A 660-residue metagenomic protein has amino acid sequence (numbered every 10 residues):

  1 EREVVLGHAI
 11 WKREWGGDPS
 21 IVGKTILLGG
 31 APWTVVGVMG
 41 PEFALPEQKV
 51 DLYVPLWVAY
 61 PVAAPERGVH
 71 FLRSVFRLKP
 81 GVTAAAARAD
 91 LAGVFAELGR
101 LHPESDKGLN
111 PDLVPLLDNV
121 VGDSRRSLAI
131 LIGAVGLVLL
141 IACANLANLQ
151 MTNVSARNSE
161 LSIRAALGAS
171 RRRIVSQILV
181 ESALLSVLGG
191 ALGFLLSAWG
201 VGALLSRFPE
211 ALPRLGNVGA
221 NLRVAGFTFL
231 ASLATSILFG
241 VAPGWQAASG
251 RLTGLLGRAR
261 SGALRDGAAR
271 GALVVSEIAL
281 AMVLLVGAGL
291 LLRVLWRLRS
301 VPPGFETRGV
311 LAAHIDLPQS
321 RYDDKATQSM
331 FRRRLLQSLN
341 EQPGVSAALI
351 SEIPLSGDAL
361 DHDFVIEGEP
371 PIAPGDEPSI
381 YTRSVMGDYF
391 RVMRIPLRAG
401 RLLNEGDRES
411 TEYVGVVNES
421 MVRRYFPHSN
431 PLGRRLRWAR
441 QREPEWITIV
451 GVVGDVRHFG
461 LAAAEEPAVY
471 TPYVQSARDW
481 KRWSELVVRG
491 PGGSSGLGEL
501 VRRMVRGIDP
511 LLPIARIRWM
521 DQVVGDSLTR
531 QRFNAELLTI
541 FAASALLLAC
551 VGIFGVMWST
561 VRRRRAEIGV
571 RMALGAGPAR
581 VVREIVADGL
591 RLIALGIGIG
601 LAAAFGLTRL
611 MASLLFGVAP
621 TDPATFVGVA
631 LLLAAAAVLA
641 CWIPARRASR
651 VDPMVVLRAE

Functional and structural regions predicted by a protein language model:
R2-A129, G202, L291, D316 (+2 more regions): Mid-to-C-terminal secondary-structure elements that act as membrane-proximal/extracytoplasmic interface segments
G7, G37, N145, G168 (+7 more regions): Conserved G/P- and acidic residue-centered "switch" motifs that form tight phosphate/ATP-binding loops in soluble
L116-V121, L149-S176, V180, G200-Y322 (+2 more regions): Alpha-helical transmembrane segments of integral membrane proteins
S124-S159, A234, L238, A268-V294 (+3 more regions): Hydrophobic alpha-helical transmembrane segments of multi-pass inner-membrane transport and secretion
G133, R171-S176, V180, R223-F227 (+8 more regions): Alpha-helical membrane-protein architecture signal
A142-S186, L264, V551-I593, I597 (+3 more regions): Interfacial "coupling" helices/loops that link adjacent transmembrane helices in transporter permeases
A147, A183-L252, L290-R293, D588-R647: Small-residue-rich transmembrane alpha-helices
A462, L500, M504, I508-L601 (+2 more regions): C-terminal transmembrane helical bundles of large multi-pass transporters and their helix-start/helix-kink determinants
